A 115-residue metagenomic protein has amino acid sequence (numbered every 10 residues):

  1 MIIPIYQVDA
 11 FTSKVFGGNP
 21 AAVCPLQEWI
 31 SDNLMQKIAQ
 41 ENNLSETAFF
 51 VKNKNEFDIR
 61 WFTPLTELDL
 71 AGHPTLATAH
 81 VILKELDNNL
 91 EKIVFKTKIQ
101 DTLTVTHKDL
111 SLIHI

Functional and structural regions predicted by a protein language model:
M1-F16: N-terminal, positively charged, Ser/Thr/Ala/Gly-biased leader segments that form transit/presequence-like amphipathic
I3, N19, F57, L103: Change "...and in nucleic-acid phosphodiester-cleaving endonucleases..." to "...and in nucleic-acid processing enzymes
F11, V51-N53, T106-K108: Short beta-strand micro-motifs enriched in acidic
F16-C24: Generic N-terminal amphipathic, Lys/Arg-enriched alpha-helix
V23-L26, F50-V51: Short beta-strand-to-turn element immediately C-terminal to the catalytic PLP-Schiff-base lysine in fold type I
L34-L68: Anion-binding (especially nucleotide phosphate/pyrophosphate-binding) glycine-rich loop and adjoining beta-alpha core
E56, F62-I113: Acidic, low-complexity central loop/insert segments
